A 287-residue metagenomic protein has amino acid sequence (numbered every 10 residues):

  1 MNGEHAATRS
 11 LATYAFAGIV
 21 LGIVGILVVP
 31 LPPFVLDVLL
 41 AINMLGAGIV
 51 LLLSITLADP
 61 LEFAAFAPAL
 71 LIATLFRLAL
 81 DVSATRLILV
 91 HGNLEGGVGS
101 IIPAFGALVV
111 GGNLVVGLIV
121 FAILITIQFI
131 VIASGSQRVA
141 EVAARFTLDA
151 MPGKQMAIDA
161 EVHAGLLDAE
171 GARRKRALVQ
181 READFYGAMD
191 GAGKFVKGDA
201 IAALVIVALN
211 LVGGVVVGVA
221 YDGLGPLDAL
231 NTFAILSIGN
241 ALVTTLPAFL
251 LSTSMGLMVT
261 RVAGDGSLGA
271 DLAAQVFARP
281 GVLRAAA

Functional and structural regions predicted by a protein language model:
M1-F34: Generic start-of-chain signal for non-secretory N-termini
N2-A6, L36, N43, L51-I72 (+4 more regions): Juxtamembrane helix-loop transition segments at the membrane interface in multi-pass membrane proteins
L11-F16, V35-A47, T245: Structural signature of hydrophobic alpha-helical transmembrane segments
A12-T13, A84, V110-V120, E141: P-loop NTP-binding catalytic core
G18-V28, I49-S54, T74-F76, V120-I130 (+3 more regions): Hydrophobic core segments of alpha-helical transmembrane domains in multi-pass membrane transport and ion-translocation
P30, L71-R86, V196-N210, V243-A248: Hydrophobic alpha-helical membrane-insertion segments
A69, V120-I125, A202, I206 (+3 more regions): Pore-lining and gate-forming transmembrane alpha-helices of multi-pass membrane transport proteins
R181-V212, P280-A287: Transmembrane alpha-helical segments and their cytosolic interface motifs in multi-pass membrane proteins
